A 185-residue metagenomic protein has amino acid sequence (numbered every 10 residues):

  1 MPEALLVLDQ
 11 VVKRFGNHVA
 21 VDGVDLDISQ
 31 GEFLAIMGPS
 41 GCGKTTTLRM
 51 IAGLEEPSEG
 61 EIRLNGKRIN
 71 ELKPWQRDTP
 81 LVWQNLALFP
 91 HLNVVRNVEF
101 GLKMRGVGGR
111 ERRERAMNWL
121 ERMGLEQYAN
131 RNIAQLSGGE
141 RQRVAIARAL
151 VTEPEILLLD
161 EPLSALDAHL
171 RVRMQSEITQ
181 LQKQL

Functional and structural regions predicted by a protein language model:
P2-L170, M174, L181: ABC family nucleotide-binding domain
L185: Conserved phosphotransfer cores of two-component systems
